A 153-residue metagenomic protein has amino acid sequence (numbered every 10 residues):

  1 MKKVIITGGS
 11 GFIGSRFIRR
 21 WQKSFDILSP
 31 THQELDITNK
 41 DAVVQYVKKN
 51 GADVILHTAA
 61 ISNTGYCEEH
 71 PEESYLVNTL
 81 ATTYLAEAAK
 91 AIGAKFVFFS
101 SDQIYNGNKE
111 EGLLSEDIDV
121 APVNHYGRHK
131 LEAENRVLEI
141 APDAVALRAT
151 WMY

Functional and structural regions predicted by a protein language model:
K2-W21: N-terminal Rossmann NAD(P)H-binding glycine-rich loop of SDR-like oxidoreductase domains
T7, P30, I55-A59, F96-D102 (+1 more regions): SDR active-site strand-loop-helix element
R16, R20, A88, R136: Rossmann-fold NAD(P)-dependent oxidoreductase module
S24-V43: Adenosine-cofactor binding site in Rossmann-like domains, unifying the SAM/SAH pocket of S-adenosylmethionine-dependent
F25, N50, A91-I92, I140: Helix C-cap/helix->beta junction micro-motif
K40-V77, A88: NAD(P)H-binding glycine-rich loop region in Rossmannoid oxidoreductase-like domains and their noncatalytic homologs
A59-A60, T82, A89, A133: Small-residue (primarily alanine) positions within well-ordered alpha-helices, especially packing/interaction faces
L76, L80-Y84, K95, I104-L147 (+1 more regions): Catalytic helix-loop patch of NAD(P)-dependent Rossmann-fold dehydrogenases
